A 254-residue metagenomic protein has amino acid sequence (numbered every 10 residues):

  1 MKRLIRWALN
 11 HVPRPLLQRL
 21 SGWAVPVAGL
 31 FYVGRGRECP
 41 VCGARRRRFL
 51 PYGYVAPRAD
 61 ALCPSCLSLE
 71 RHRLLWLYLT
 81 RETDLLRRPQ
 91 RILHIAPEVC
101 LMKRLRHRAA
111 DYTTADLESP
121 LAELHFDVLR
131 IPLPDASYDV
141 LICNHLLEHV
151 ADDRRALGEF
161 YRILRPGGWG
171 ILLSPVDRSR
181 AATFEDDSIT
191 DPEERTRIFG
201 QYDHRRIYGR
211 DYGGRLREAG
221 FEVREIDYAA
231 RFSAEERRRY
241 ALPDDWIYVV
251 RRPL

Functional and structural regions predicted by a protein language model:
K2-P134, D227-V249, P253-L254: Conserved N-terminal segment of class I S-adenosyl-L-methionine
K2-R3, V25-G34, A151-Y161, R165 (+1 more regions): S-adenosyl-L-methionine-dependent methyltransferase catalytic module, highlighting the catalytic core
R81, A110-Y112, L141, D153 (+2 more regions): Hydrophobic alpha-helical segments
I95, Y138-I142: Hydrophobic beta-strand segment of the Class I
L117, C143, P175-D177: An acidic- and aromatic-residue-enriched active-site/binding cleft used to recognize and process polar
H145-H149: Short catalytic micro-motifs in class I SAM-dependent methyltransferases
